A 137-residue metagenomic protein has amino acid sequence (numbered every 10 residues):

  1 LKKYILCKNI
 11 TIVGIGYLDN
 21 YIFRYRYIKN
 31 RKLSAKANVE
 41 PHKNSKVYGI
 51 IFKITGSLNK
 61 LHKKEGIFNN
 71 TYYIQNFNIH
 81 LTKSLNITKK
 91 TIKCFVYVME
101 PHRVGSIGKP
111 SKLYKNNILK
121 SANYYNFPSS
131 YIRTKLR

Functional and structural regions predicted by a protein language model:
L1-R137: Glycine-aromatic micro-motifs
